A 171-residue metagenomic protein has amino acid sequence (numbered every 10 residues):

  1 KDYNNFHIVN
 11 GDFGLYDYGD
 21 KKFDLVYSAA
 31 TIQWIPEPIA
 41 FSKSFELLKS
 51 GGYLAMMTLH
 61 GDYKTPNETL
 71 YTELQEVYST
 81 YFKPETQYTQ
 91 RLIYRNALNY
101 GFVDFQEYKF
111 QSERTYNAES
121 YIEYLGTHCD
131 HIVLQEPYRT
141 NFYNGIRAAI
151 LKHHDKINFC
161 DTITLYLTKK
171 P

Functional and structural regions predicted by a protein language model:
K1, P36, K49: Short conserved AdoMet
K1-Y16, I39: Class I SAM-dependent methyltransferase SAM/SAH-binding core
N4, G11, D20-K21, Y100 (+1 more regions): Structured loop/turn residues at beta-strand edges in well-structured enzyme cores
V9, Y27, A55: Conserved Rossmann-like nucleotide-binding pocket used by diverse enzymes that bind dinucleotide cofactors
G14-V26: A short acidic, Gly/Pro-enriched loop at the edge of an enzyme's catalytic core that lines a small-molecule cofactor
D24-P38, H60: A short SAM/SAH-binding and catalytic strip from SAM-dependent methyltransferases
K43-F45, K49-R114: Conserved catalytic/acceptor-binding region of the Class I
R91-P171: Conserved Class I S-adenosyl-L-methionine
